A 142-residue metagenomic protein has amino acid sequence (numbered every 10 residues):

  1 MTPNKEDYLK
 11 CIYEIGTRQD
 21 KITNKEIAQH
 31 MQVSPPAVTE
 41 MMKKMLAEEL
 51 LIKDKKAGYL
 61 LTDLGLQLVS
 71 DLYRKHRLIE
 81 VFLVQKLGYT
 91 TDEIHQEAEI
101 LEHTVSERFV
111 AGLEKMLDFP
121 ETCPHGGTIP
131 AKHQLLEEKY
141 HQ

Functional and structural regions predicted by a protein language model:
T2-V33: N-terminal helix-turn-helix DNA-binding core of bacterial DNA-binding proteins
Y8, I27, V38-E48: Basic amphipathic alpha-helical segments that dock to polyanions
N24, M42, E80: Helix-turn-helix DNA-binding elements, focusing on the entry/boundary residues of the two helices that contact DNA
P36, D92: Key DNA-contact positions within bacterial/archaeal DNA-binding proteins
L46-K56: A short, conserved structural fragment
A57-H76: Basic, amphipathic "hinge/linker" alpha-helix immediately C-terminal to the N-terminal HTH DNA-binding motif
E102-Q142: C-terminal regulatory/oligomerization modules of transcriptional regulators
